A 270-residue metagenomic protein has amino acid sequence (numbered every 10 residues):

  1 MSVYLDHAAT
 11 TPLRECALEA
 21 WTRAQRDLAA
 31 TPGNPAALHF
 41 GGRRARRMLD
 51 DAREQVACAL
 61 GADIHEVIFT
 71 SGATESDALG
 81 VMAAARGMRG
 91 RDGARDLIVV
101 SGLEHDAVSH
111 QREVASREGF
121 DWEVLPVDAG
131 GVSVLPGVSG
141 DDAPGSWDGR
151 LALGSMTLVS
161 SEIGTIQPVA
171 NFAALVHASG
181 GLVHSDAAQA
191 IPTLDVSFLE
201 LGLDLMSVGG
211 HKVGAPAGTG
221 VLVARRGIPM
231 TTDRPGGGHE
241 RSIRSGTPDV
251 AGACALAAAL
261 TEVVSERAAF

Functional and structural regions predicted by a protein language model:
M1-F270: Pyridoxal 5′-phosphate
